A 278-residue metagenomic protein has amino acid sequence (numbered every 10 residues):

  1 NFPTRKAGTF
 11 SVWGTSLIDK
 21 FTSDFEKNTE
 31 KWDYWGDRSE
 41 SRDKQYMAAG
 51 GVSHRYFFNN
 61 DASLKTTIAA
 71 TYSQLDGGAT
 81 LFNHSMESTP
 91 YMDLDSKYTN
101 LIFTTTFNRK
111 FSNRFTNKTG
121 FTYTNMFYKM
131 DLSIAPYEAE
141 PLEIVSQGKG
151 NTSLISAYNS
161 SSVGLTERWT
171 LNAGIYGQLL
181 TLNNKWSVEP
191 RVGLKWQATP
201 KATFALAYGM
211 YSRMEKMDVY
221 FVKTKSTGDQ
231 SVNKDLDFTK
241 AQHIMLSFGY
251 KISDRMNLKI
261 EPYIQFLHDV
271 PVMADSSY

Functional and structural regions predicted by a protein language model:
F2-T22, D43-N183, Q197: Face-selective signature of the C-terminal outer-membrane beta-barrel domain
L17, T22-G36, D76-S85, M130-E138 (+3 more regions): Outer-membrane beta-barrel translocator domains and adjoining extracellular loop/strand segments of Gram-negative
F58-A62, F111-K118, K201, A207 (+2 more regions): Outer-membrane beta-barrel biogenesis signature
Q74, T181, K201-I244, I264-Y278: Surface-exposed extracellular loop regions of Gram-negative outer-membrane beta-barrel proteins, predominantly
N100-I102, S146-S156, N233, D237 (+1 more regions): Outer membrane beta-barrel strand-and-loop segments of large Gram-negative receptors, especially TonB-dependent
